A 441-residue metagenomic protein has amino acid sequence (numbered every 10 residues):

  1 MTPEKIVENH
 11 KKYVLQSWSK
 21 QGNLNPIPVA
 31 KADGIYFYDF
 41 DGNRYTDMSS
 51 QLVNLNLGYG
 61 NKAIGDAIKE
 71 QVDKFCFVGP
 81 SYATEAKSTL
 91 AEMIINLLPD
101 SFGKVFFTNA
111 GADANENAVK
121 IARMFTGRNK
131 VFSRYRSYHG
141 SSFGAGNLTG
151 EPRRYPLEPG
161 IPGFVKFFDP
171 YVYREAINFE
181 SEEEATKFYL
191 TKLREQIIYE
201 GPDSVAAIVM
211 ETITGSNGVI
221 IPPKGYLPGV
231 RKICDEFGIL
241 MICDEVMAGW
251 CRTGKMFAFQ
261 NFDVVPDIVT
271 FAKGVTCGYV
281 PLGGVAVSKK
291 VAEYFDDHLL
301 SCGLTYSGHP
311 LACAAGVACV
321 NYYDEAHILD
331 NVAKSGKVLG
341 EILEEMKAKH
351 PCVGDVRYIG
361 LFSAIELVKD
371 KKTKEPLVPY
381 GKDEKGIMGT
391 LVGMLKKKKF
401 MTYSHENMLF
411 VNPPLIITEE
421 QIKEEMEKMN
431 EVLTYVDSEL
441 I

Functional and structural regions predicted by a protein language model:
M1-I441: Conserved N-terminal phosphate-binding loop of PLP-dependent enzymes in the Aspartate aminotransferase
